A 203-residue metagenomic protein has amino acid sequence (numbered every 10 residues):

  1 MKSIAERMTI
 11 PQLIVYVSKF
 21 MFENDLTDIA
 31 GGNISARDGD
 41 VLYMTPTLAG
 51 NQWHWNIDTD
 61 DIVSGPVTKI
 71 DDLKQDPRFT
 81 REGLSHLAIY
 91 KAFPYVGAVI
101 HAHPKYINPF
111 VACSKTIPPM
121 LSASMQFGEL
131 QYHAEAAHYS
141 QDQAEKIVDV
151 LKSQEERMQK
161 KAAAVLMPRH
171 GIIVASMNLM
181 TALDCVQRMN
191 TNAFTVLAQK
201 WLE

Functional and structural regions predicted by a protein language model:
M1-E203: Glycine-rich flexible loops
